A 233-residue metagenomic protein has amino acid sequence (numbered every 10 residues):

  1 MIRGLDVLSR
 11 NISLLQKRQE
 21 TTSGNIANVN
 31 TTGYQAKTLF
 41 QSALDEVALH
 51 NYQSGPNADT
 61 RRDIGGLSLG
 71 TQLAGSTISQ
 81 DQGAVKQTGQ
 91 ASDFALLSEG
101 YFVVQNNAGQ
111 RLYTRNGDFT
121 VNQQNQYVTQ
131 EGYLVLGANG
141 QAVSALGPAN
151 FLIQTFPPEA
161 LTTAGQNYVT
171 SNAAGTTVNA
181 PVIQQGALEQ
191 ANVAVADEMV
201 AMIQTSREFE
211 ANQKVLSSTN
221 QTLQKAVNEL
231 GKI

Functional and structural regions predicted by a protein language model:
M1-I233: Amphipathic alpha-helical polymerization modules
